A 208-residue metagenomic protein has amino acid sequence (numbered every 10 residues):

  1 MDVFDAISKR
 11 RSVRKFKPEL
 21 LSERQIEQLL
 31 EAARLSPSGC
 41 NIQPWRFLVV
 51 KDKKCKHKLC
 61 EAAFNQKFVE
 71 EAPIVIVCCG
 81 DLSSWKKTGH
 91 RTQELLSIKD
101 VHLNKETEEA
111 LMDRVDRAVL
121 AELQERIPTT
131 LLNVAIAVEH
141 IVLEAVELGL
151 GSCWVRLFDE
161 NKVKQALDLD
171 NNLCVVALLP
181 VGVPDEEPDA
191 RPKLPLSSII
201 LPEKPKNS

Functional and structural regions predicted by a protein language model:
M1-S208: Acidic, surface-exposed loops and disordered segments
